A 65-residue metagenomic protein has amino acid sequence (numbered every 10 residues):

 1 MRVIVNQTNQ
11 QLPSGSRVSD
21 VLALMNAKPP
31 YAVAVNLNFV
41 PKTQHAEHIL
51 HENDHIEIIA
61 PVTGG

Functional and structural regions predicted by a protein language model:
M1-G64: Ubiquitin-like/PB1-type beta-grasp interaction modules and other compact soluble beta-rich domains
